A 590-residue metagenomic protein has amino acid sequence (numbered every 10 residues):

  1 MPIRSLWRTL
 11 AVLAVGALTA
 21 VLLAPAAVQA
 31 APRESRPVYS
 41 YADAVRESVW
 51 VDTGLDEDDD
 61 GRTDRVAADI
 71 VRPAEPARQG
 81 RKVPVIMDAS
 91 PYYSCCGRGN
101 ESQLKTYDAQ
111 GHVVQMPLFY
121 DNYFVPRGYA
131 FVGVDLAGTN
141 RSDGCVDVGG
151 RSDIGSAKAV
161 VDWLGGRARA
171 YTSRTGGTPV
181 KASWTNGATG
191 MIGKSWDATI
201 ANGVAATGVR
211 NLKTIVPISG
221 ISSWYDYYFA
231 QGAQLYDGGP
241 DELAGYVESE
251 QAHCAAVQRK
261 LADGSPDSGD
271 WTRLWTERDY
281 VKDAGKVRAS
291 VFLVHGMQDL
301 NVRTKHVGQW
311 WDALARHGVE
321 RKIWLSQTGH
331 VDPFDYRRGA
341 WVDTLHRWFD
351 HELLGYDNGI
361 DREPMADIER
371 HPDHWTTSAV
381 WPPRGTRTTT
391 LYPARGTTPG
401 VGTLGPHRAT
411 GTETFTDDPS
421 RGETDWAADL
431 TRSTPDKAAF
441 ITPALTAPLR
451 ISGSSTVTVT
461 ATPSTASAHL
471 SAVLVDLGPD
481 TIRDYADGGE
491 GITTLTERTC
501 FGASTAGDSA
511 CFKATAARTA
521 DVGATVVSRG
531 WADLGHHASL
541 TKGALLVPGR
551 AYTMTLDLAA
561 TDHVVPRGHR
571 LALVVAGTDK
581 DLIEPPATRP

Functional and structural regions predicted by a protein language model:
M1-A30: Secretory targeting and sorting signals
P32-S35, Y336-P590: C-terminal, loop-rich substrate-recognition/catalytic regions characterized by aromatic stacking residues
S35-R81, L445: N-terminal cap/lid segment of alpha/beta-hydrolase-fold proteins
R36, L55, G61-D64, G97-R98 (+9 more regions): Accessory cap/linker subdomain of secreted extracellular hydrolases
R81-P91: Short beta-strand element of the alpha/beta-hydrolase
V287, L293-H295: Short beta-strand/loop motif that positions the catalytic acidic residue of the alpha/beta-hydrolase fold
L300-H306: Conserved alpha/beta-hydrolase "acid-adjacent" motif
L314-V331: Catalytic histidine neighborhood in serine/cysteine hydrolases with alpha/beta-hydrolase-type architecture
